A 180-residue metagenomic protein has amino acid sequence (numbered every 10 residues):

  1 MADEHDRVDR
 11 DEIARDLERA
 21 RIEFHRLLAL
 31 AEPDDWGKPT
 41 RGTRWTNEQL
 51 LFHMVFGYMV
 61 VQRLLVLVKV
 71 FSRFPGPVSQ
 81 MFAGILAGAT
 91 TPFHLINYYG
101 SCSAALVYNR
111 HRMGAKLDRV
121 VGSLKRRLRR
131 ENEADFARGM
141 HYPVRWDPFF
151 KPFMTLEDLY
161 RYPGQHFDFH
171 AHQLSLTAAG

Functional and structural regions predicted by a protein language model:
M1, L27-P33, P92-Y98, G139-D147: Short alpha-helical hairpin
M1-E12, V60-V120: Short, helix-capping/interhelical loops that line the mouth of catalytic, cofactor-, or ligand-binding pockets
A2-D3, R126, R130: Charge-dense, helix-prone N-terminal extensions
D3, R7-P33, F52-R63, R161-Q165: Alpha-helical bundle segments that constitute or directly flank the non-heme di-iron/ferroxidase center
V8-R10, I22-E23, N97, N132-A134 (+1 more regions): N-terminal start-of-chain detector that recognizes signal peptides and the immediate post-cleavage beginning
I13-D16, A20-F24, N109, M113-R127 (+2 more regions): Alpha-helical packing segments of well-folded alpha/beta enzyme cores
R19-I22, R26-A29, F56-M59, T91-N97 (+3 more regions): Generic structural signal for well-ordered, non-membrane alpha-helices
G37-T91, R130, A134-G180: Short, contiguous alpha-helical
